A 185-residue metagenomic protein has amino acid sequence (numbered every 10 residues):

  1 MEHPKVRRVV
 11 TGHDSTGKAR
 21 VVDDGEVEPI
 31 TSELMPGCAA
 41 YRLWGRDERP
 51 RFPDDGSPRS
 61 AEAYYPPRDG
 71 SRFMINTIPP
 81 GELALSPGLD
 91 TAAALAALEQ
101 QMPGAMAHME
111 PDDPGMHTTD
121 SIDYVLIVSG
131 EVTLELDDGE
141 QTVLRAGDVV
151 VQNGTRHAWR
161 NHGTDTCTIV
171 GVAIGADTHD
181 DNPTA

Functional and structural regions predicted by a protein language model:
M1-A61: N-terminal leader/capping segments at the start of a protein or of a new domain
V9, A19-V21, Q100, H162-A185: Double-stranded beta-helix
V22, E135, V151-Q152: A generic structural signal for residues embedded in beta-strands
E26-V27, F73-T119, N153-R156: Conserved short histidine dyad/triad with adjacent acidic residue
E28-S32, L83-A84, V143, D177-D180: A short local loop/turn or secondary-structure capping micro-motif enriched for an aromatic residue
E48-P67, G175-A185: Non-heme Fe(II)/2-oxoglutarate
R59, G70-R72, P111, G139-Q141 (+2 more regions): Ligand-binding loop in jelly-roll beta-barrel domains
P111, M116-T119, Y124-R145: A short beta-strand-loop-beta hairpin characteristic of the jelly-roll/cupin
